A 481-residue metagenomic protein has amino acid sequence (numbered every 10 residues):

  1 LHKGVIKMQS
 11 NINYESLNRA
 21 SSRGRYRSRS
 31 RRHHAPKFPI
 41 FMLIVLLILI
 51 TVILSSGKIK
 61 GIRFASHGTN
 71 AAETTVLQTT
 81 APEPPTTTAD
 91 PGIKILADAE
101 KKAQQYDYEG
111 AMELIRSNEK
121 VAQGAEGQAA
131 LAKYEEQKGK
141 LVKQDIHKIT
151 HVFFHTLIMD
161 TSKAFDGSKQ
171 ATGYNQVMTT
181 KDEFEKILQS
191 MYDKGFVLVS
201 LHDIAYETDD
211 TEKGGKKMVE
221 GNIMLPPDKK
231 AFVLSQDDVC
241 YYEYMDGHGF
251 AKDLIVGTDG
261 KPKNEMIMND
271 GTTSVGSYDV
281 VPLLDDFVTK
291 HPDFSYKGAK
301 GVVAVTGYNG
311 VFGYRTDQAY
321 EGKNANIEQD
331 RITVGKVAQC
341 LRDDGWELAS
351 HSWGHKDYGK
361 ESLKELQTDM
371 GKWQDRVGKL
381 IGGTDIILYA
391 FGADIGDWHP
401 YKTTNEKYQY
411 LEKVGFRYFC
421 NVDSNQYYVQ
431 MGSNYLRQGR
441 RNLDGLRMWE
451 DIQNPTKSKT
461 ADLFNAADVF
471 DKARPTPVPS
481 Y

Functional and structural regions predicted by a protein language model:
L1-P84, K94, A99: Gram-positive cell-envelope targeting signals
I59-K140: N-terminal, intrinsically disordered, polar/charged segments of Gram-positive cell-envelope systems that serve as
I95, F184, T333-V334, T404: Amphipathic coiled-coil/heptad-repeat helices and related helical stalk/stem segments that mediate oligomerization
K101, E113, A129, K133-E136 (+6 more regions): Charged/polar, solvent-exposed surface patches and flexible loops
M112-A122, E135-I204, M218-L234, Y242-D246 (+2 more regions): C-terminal active-site subregion of NodB/CE4 polysaccharide deacetylases
H147-G167, E212, M218, P226-F232 (+2 more regions): Metal-dependent polysaccharide deacetylase catalytic core of the NodB/CE4 family, i.e., the active-site-bearing domain
Y206, T211-K213, N222: Solvent-exposed N-terminal domain segments of exported/luminal and surface proteins
